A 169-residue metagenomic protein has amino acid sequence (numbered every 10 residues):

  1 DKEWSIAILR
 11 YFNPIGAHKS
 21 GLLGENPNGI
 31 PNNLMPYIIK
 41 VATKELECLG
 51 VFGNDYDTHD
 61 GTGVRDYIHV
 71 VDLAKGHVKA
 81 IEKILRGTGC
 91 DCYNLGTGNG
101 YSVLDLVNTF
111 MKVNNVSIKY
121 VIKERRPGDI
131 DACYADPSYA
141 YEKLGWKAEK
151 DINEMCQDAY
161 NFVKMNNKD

Functional and structural regions predicted by a protein language model:
D1-S20, C48-F52: Conserved beta-loop-beta element that borders a ligand/cofactor-binding pocket
K19-P31, I38-V41: Hydrophobic, Gly/Ser/Ala-rich alpha-helical and linker tracts in large acyl-processing enzymes of secondary/lipid
N33-D169: C-terminal substrate-binding subdomain of Rossmann-fold SDR/epimerase-dehydratase oxidoreductases
